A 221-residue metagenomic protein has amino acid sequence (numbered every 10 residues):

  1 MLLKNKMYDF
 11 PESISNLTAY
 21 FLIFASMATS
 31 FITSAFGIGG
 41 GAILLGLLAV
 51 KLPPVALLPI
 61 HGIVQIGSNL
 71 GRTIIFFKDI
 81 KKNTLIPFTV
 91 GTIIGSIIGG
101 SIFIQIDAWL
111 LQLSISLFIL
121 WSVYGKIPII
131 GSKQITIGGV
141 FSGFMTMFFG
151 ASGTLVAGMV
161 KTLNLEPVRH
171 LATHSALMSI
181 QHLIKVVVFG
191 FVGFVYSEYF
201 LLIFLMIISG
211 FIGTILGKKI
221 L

Functional and structural regions predicted by a protein language model:
M7-S13, S101-W109, F189-L201: Membrane-interface helix termini and inter-helical loops of multi-pass transporters
Y8-I32, G131-F144: Small-residue-enriched transmembrane helix starts and helix-helix packing motifs in multi-pass inner-membrane proteins
Y20-P87, G143, G153-T214: Small-residue-rich hydrophobic segments that form or flank transmembrane alpha-helices in multi-pass membrane proteins
G40, G99, G213-L221: Hydrophobic/aromatic and small-residue hotspots that mark the transmembrane alpha-helices of Major Facilitator
G46, S96, G100-I104, G158 (+1 more regions): Small-residue-mediated transmembrane helix hinge/kink sites in multi-pass secondary transporters
P53, D107-A108, E166, L221: A helix-boundary/kink motif common to multi-pass secondary transporters, especially Major Facilitator Superfamily
P54-K126: Membrane helix-loop-helix hairpins that form the core translocation module of multi-pass transporters
L111-G153: Hydrophobic, well-structured mid-protein blocks that either form specific transmembrane helices
